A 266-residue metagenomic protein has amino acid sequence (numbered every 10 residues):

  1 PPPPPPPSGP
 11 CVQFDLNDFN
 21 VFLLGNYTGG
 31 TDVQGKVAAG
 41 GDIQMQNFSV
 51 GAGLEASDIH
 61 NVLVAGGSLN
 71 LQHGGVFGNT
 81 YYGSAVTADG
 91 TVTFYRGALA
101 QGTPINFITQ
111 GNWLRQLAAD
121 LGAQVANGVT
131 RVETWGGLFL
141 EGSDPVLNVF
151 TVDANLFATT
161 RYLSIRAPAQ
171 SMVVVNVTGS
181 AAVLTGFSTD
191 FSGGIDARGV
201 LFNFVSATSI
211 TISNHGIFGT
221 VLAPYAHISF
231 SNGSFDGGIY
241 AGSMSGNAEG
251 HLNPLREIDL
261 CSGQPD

Functional and structural regions predicted by a protein language model:
P1-P4: Sec-dependent, cleavable N-terminal signal peptides
P6-G75, W113-G263: Long, polar low-complexity repeats
F48-G53, G67-T103: Predominantly extracellular beta-rich ligand-binding scaffolds that present long acidic/polar faces for carbohydrate
F94-P104, F218-G219, D236-I239: Contiguous hydrophobic segments
L99, T103-L121: A short "linker-to-beta-strand initiation" element
